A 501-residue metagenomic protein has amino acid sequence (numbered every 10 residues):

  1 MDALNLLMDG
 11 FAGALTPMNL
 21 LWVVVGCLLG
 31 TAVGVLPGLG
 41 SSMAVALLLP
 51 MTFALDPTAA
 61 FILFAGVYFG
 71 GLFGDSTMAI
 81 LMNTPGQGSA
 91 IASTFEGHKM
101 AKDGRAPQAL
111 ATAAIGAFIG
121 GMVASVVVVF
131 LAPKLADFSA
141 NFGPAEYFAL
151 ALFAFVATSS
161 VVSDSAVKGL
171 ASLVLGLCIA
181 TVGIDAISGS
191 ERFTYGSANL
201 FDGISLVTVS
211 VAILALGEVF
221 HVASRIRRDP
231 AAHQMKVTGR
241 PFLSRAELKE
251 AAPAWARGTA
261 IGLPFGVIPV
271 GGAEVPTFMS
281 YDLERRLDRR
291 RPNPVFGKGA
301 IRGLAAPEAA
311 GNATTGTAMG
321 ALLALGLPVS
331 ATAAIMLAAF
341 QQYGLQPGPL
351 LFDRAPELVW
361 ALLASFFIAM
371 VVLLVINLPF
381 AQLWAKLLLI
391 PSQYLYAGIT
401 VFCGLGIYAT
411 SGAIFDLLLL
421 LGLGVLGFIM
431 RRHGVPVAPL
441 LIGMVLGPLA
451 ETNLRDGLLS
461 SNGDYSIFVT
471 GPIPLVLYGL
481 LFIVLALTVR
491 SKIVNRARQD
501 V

Functional and structural regions predicted by a protein language model:
M1-A60, P133, D137-A140, E191-A300 (+7 more regions): Helix-loop-helix hairpins and the membrane-proximal interhelical loops of multi-pass alpha-helical transport proteins
C27-S41, G70-N83, T158-S163, A260-G271 (+3 more regions): Transmembrane alpha-helix interface/packing and boundary motifs in multi-pass membrane proteins, characterized by
V33-S42, I80-I91, V123-V127, F265-V275 (+4 more regions): Short helix-coil transition sites and intra-membrane helix breaks within transmembrane domains of multi-pass
S41-M51, F64, A79-K99, F130 (+7 more regions): Re-entrant/interfacial helical elements at transmembrane boundaries that shape and gate the permeation pathway
T58-I62, K99-G116, R289-L304, A331-A334 (+1 more regions): Membrane-interface alpha-helices at helix entry/exit sites of multi-pass transporters
Y68-I80, G86, G299-L325, P347-I376: A structural-propensity feature for long, helix-poor, extended segments
F69-G74, I115-V127, L135, I179 (+3 more regions): Membrane-embedded alpha-helical segments of transport systems, primarily multispan ion/solute transporters
A111-S224, Q342-R496: Membrane-embedded alpha-helical modules
